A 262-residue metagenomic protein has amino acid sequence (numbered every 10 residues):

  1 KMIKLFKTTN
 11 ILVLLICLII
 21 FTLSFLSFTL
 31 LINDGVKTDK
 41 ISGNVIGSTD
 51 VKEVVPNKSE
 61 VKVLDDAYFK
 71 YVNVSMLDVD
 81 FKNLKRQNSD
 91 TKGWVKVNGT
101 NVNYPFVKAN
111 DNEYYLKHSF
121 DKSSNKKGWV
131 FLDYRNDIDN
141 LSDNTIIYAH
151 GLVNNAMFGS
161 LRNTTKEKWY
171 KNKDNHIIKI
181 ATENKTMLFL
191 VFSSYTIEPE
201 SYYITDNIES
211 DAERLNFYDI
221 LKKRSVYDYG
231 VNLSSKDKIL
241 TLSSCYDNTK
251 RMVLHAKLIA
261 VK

Functional and structural regions predicted by a protein language model:
K1-M2, V95: Accessible peptide chain termini
M2-I19: N-terminal Sec-pathway targeting helices
S24-K262: Solvent-exposed, non-transmembrane regions of membrane-associated and secreted proteins
